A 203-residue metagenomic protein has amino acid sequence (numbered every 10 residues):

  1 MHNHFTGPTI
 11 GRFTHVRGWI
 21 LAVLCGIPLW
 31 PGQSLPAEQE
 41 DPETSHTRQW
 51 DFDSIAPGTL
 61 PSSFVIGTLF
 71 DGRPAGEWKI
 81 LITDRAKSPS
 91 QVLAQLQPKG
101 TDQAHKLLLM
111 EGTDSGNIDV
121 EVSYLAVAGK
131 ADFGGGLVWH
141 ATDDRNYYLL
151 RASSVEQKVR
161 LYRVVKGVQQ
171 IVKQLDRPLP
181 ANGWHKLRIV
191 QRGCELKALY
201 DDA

Functional and structural regions predicted by a protein language model:
M1-H15: N-terminal secretory signal peptides that target proteins for export/translocation
G18-L29: Bacterial N-terminal signal peptides
L29-Q39: Signal peptide processing junction and immediate N-terminal pro/mature segment of secreted/exported proteins
E43-D51, L93, G167-Q174, A203: Local beta-strand/beta-hairpin segments that build beta-sheet-rich folds
F52, V122, A181-A203: Carbohydrate-binding surfaces in secreted/extracellular proteins
A56-A94, T101-A104: Extracellular glycan-recognition surfaces and repeat-rich motifs
P57, S90, Q95-L161, V165: Secretory/extracellular carbohydrate-interaction modules and structurally similar beta-sandwich "look-alikes"
V165-K186: Short, aromatic/His-centered strand-loop micro-motif at the edge of beta-sheets
